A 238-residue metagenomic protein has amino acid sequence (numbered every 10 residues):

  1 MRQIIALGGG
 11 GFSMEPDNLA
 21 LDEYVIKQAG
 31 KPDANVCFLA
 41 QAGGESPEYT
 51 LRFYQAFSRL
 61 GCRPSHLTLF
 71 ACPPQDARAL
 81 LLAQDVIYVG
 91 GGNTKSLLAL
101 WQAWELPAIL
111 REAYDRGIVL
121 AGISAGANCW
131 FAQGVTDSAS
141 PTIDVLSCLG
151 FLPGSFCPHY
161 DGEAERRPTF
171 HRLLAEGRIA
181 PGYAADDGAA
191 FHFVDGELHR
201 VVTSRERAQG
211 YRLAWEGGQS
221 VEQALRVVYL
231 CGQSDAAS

Functional and structural regions predicted by a protein language model:
M1-P32, C37-R59, V86, G134-T136 (+1 more regions): C-terminal and late-domain segments of enzyme folds
A6, S65-T68, Y88-G90, L120-I123 (+1 more regions): General beta-strand structural signal in soluble alpha/beta enzymes
M14-E15, L97-L98, F131: Glycine/Thr-rich phosphate-binding loops of Rossmann-like dinucleotide-binding domains
C37-S96, L100: Portal/gating segments that form or line small-molecule/metal binding sites
L80-A83, W104-G117: Catalytic-core regions built around general acid/base machinery
Y88-G91, L110-Q133: Catalytic nucleophile loop
T94-K95, G126-C129, T136, G162-E163: Short, catalytically relevant binding-site loops at active-site mouths
